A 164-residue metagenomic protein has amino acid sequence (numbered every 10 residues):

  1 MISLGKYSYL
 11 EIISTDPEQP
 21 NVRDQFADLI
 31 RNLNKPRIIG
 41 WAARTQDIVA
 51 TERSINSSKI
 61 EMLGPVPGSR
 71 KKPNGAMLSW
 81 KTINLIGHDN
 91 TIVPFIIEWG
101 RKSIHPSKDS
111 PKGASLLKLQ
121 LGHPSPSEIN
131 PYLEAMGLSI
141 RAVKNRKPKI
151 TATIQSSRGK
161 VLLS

Functional and structural regions predicted by a protein language model:
M1-S3, L10-S14, G40, V49-K118 (+1 more regions): Vicinal oxygen chelate
S3-W41: Active-site-adjacent scaffolding segments
E18-P20, Q46-A50: A short acidic, glycine/proline-enriched capping/turn motif at secondary-structure boundaries, especially helix N-cap
R23-D24, G100-K102, P124: Mixed-charge, polar/low-complexity N-terminal
T45-Q46, L119-S125: Short, surface-exposed ligand-recognition loops at beta-strand->loop->(often short) alpha-helix junctions that present
